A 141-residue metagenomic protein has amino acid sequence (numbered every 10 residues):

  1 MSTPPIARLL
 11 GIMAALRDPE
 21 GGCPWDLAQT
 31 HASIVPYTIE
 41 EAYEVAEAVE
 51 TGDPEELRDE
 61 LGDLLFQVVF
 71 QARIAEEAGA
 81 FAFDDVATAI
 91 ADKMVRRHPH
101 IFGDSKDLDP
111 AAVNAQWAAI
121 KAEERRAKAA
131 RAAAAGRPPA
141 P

Functional and structural regions predicted by a protein language model:
M1-E60, F66-P141: Flexible "arm" and connector segments at domain edges
